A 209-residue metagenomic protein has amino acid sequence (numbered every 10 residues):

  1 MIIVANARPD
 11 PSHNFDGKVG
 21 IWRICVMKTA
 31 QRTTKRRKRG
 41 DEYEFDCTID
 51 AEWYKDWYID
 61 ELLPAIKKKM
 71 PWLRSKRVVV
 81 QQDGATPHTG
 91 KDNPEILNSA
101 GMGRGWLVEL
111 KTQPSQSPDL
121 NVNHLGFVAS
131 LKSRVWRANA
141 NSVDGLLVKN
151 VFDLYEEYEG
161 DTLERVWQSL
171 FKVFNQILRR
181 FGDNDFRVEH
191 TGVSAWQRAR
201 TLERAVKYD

Functional and structural regions predicted by a protein language model:
M1-S75: Electropositive, glycine- and tryptophan-enriched low-complexity nucleic-acid-binding patches
I2-V4, Y58, D83, L97 (+4 more regions): Mobile genetic element proteins and their domesticated derivatives, centered on retroelements and DNA transposons
N6-R8, G84-T86, G101, P114 (+2 more regions): Residues that form ligand- and interface-recognition hot spots within folded domains
P11-F15, P87-K91, D119-L120, R187: Short catalytic/ligand-binding loop motif for oxyanion handling, primarily in non-cytosolic enzymes, centered on
A65-V78, Y158-V166: Surface-exposed helix-capping loop/turn segments at secondary-structure junctions
P71-T89, K111-V122: Acidic/histidine-rich, metal-coordinating catalytic segments
G90-G103: Short, aromatic/basic amphipathic alpha-helical patches
N123-D209: C-terminal anion-handling pockets and recognition modules
